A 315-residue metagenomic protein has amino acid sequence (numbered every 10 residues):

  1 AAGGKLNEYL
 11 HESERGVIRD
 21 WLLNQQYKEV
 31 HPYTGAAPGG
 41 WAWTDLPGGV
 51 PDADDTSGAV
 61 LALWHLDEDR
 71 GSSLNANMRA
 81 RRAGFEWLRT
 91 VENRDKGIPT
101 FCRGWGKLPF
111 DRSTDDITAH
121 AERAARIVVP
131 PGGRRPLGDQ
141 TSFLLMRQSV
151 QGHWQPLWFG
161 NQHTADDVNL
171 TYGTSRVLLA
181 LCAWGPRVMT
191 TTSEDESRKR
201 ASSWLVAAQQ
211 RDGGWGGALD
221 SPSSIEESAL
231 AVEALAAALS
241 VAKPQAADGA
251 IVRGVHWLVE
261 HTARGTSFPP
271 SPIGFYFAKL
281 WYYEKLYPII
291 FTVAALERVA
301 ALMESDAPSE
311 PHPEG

Functional and structural regions predicted by a protein language model:
A1-D20, N24-E86, T90-S142, M146-S203 (+1 more regions): An alpha-helical repeat/solenoid feature that recognizes helix-turn-helix modules
E304, P308-G315: Intrinsically disordered, low-complexity serine/proline/glycine/threonine-rich regulatory regions
